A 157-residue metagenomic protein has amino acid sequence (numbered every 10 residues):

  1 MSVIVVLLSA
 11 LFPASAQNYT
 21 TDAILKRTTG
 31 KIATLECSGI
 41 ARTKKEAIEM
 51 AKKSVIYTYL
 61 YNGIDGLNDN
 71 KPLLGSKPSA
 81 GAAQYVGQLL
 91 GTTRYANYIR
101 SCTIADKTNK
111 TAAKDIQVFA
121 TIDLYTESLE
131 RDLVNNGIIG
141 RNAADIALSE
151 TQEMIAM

Functional and structural regions predicted by a protein language model:
M1-T20: Bacterial Sec-dependent N-terminal signal peptides
A14-M157: Domain-level marker for long, solvent-exposed, non-transmembrane regions
